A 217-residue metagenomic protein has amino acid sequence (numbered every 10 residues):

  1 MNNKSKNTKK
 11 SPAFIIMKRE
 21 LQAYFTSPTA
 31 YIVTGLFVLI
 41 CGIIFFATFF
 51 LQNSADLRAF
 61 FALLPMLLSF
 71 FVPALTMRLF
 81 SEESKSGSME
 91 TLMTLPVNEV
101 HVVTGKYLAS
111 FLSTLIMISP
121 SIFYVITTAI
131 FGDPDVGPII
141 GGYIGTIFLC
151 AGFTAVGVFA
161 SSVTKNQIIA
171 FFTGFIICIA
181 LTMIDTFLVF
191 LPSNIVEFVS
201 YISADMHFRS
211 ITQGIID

Functional and structural regions predicted by a protein language model:
N2-A30: Aromatic- and glycine-rich beta-strand/loop motifs that create alpha-glucan
L39-F45, Y124, I177-T186: Aromatic-anchored segments of alpha-helical transmembrane domains
I44-F46, A109-I168: Secretory targeting signals
S54, A170-I216: Terminal transmembrane helical anchor/hairpin motif
D56-L57, L75-M93, Y107: Transmembrane helix boundary and interhelical loop/hinge segments in multi-pass membrane proteins
A62-E82: Long, hydrophobic alpha-helical segments
S69-A74, G105-S113, G137-G142, L191-S193: Short alpha-helical transmembrane interface motifs in multi-pass membrane proteins
